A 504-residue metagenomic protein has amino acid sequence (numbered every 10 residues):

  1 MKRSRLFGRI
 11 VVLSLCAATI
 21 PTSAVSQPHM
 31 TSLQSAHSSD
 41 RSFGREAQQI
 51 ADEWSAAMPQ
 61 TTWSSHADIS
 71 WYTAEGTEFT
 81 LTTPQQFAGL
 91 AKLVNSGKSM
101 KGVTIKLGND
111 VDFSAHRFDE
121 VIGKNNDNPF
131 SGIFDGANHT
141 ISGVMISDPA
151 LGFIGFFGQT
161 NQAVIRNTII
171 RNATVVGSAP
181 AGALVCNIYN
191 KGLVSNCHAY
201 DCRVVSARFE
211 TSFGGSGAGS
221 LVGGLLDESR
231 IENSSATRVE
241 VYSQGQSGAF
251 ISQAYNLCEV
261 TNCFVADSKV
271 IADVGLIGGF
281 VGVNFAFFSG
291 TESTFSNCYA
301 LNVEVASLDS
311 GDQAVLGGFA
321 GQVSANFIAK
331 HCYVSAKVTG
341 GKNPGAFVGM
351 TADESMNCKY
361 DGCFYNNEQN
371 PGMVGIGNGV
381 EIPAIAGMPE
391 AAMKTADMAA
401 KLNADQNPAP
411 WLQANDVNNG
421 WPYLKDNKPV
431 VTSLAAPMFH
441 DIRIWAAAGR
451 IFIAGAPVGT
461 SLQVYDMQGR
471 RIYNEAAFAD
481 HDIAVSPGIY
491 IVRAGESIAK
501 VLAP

Functional and structural regions predicted by a protein language model:
K2, F157, Y333, I444-A446: Conserved short hydrophobic patches within well-ordered secondary structure
K2-R3, T432, A436: Terminal accessory regions that mediate trafficking to/through membranes and regulate activation
K2-V11: Bacterial N-terminal signal peptides that target proteins for export
I10-I20: Bacterial N-terminal signal peptides
T22-S26: Sec/Tat signal peptide C-region and signal peptidase I cleavage site
Q27-T432: Surface-exposed repetitive/solenoidal architectures
A435-P504: C-terminal outer-membrane/trafficking sorting elements
